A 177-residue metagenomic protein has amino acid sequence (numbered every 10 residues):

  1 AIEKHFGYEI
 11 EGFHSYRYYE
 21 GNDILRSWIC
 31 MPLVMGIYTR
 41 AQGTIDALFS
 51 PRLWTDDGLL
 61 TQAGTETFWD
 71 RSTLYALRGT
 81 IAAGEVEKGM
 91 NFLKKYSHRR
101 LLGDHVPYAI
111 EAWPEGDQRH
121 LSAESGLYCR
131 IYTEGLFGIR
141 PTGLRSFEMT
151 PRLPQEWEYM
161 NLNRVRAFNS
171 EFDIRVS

Functional and structural regions predicted by a protein language model:
I2-D70, N91-E111, D173: Extended glycan-interaction surfaces of carbohydrate-active proteins
Y19-E20, A63, A76, E115 (+1 more regions): A general structural-boundary detector
G21-I37, T67-A82, S122-G135: Well-ordered alpha-helical segments within folded domains of soluble proteins
A82-S177: Non-catalytic C-terminal accessory modules of carbohydrate-active enzymes
